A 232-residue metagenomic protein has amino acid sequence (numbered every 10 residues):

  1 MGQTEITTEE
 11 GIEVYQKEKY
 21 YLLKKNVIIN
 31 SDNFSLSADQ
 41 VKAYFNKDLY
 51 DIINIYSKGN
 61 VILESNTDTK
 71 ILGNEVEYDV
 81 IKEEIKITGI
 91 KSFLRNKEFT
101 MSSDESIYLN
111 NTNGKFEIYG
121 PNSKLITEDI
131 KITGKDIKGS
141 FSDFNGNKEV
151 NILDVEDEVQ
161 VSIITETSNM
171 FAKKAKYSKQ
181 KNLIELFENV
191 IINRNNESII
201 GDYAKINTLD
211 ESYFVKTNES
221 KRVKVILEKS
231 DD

Functional and structural regions predicted by a protein language model:
M1-D232: Mature-chain termini and adjacent capping regions
